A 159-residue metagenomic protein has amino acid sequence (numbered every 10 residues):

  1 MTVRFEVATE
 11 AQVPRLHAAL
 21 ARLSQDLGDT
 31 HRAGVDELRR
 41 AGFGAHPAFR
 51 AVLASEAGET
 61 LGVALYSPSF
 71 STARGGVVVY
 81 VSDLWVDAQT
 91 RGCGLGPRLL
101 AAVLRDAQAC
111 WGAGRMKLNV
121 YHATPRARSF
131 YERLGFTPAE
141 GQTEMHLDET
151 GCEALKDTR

Functional and structural regions predicted by a protein language model:
V3-A18: A short beta-loop-alpha structural element at the N-terminal edge of CoA-dependent acyl/N-acetyltransferase catalytic
A18-R32: Helix-loop element at the rim of GNAT/NAT acetyltransferase active sites that forms part of the acceptor-substrate
T30-A51: Active-site rim helix/loop that mediates acceptor-substrate recognition in acyltransferases
L53, E59-P68, Y80, W85: Conserved beta-strand in the GNAT
A54, G92-L100: Glycine-rich acyl-CoA binding loop
D87, R98-G114, T137: Conserved acyl-CoA
P97, H122-G141: Conserved active-site alpha-helix within GNAT-family acetyltransferase domains
A113-A127, H146-T150: Conserved beta-strand-loop-alpha-helix junction that forms the acyl-donor binding cleft
